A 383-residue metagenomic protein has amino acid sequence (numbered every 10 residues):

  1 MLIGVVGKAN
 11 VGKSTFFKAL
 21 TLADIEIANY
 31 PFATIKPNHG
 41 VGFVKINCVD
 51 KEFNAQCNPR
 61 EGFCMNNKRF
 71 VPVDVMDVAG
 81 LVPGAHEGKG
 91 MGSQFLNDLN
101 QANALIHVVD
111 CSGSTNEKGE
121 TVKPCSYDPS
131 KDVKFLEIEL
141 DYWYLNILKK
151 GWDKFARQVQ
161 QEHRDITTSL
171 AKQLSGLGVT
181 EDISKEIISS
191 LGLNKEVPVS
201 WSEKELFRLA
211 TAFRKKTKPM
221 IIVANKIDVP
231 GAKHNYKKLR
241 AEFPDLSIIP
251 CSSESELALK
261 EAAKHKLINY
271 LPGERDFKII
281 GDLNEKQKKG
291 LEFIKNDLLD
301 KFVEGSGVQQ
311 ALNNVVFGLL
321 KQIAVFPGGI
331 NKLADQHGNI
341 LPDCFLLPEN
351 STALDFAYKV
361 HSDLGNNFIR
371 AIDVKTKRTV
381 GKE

Functional and structural regions predicted by a protein language model:
M1-Q161, T168-L177, K215, P219: Conserved G1/Walker A P-loop phosphate-binding module
E61-A79, D182-K218, G290-N313, F317: Intrinsically disordered, low-complexity acidic Ser/Thr-rich regulatory segments
I147, R157, E162, P219-I221 (+1 more regions): Canonical P-loop GTPase G-domain recognition
V159-K238, D300, A324, G329: Non-catalytic, charge-rich alpha-helical accessory subdomains
Q336-T352: Short, contiguous acidic and Ser/Thr-rich linear segments
N350-L364: Short amphipathic, charge-patterned alpha-helical segments
S362-I372: LysM (lysin motif) carbohydrate-binding repeats in extracellular/periplasmic proteins that recognize
R370-E383: Short acidic beta-strand-loop surface patches of small beta-rich interaction domains
